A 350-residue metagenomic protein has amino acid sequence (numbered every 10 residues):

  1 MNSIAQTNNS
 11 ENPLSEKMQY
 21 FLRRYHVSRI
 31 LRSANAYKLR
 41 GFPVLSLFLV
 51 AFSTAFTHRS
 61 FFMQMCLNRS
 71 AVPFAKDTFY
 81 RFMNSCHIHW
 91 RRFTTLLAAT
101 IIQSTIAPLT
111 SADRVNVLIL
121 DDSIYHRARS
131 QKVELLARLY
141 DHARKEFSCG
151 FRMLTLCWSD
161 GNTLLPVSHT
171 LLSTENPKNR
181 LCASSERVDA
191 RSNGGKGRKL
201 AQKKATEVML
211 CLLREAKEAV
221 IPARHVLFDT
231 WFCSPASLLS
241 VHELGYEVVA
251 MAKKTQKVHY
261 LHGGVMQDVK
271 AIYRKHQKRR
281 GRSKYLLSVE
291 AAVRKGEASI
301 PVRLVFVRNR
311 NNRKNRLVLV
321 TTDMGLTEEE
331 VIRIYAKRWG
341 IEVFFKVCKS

Functional and structural regions predicted by a protein language model:
M1-R40, F48, T94-L97, D113-R114 (+3 more regions): Single, function-defining residue in the core of a domain
N35, S85-E175, E290: Active-site-proximal, Lys/Arg-enriched surface segment that forms a nucleic-acid-binding/basic interface patch
K38-F42, T57-H58: Intrinsically disordered, low-complexity, positively charged segments
L39-R40, L67-F82: Short, basic interhelical loop/turn and adjoining N-cap of the next helix at nucleic-acid- or acidic-partner-contacting
L45-T57: Short, amphipathic alpha-helical "recognition" segments used to contact nucleic acids or chromatin
F56-R69: Short, charged amphipathic recognition helices of the HTH superfamily and cognate SANT/SANTA-like modules
T57, A71-V72, I124-Y125: Short active-site-proximal "capping" loops at secondary-structure junctions
T78-H87, K217, A223: Alpha/propeptide regions of enzymes that mature by internal proteolysis
